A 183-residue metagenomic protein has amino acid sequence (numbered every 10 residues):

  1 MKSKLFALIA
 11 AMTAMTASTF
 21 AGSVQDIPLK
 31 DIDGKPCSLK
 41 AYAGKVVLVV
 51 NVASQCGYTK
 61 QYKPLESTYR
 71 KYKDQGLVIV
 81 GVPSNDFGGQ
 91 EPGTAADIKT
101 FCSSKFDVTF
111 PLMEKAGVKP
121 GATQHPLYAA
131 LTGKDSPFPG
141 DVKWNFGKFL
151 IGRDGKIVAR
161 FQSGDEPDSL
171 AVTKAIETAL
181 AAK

Functional and structural regions predicted by a protein language model:
M1-A7: Bacterial N-terminal signal peptides that target proteins for export
A7-T16: Bacterial N-terminal signal peptides
A17-A21: Sec/Tat signal peptide C-region and signal peptidase I cleavage site
I27-V46, Y69-Y72: A short beta-strand-turn-helix
A41-G57, V78-P83: Short active-site neighborhood of thiol/selenol oxidoreductases, capturing the structured segment around
Y58-Q124: Structural microenvironment flanking redox-active thiols in thiol-disulfide oxidoreductases
P126-A129, G133-K183: Thiol-/selenol-based redox modules, centered on thioredoxin-like and closely related oxidoreductase domains
